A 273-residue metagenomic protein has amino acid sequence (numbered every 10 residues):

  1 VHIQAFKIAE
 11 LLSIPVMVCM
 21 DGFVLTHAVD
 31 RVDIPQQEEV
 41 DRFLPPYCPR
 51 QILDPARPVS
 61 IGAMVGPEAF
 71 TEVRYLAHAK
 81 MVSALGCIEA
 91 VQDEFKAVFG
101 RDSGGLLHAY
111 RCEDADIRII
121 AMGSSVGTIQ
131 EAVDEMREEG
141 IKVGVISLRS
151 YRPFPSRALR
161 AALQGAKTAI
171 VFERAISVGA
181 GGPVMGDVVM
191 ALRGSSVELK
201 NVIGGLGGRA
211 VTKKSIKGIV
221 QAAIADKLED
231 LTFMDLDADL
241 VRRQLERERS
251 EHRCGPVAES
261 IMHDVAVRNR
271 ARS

Functional and structural regions predicted by a protein language model:
V1-G22, T26, I34, P46-Y47 (+1 more regions): Conserved thiamine diphosphate
H2-Q4, H27-I34, E131, A158 (+2 more regions): Short acidic, glycine/serine/threonine-rich loops at helix termini
V16-A109: Conformationally flexible catalytic loops at phosphate/diphosphate-handling active centers
E94, E131-V145, L192-S195: Short helix-loop-beta junction
C112-I141, F154-A161: Redox- and metal-dependent alpha/beta enzyme cores, enriched for Fe-S-associated oxidoreductases and cofactor-handling
E139-T168, A175: Core nucleotide-handling region used for phosphoryl-transfer chemistry
R174-S273: Peripheral docking tails and interdomain loops at the edges of cofactor- or intermediate-handling domains
